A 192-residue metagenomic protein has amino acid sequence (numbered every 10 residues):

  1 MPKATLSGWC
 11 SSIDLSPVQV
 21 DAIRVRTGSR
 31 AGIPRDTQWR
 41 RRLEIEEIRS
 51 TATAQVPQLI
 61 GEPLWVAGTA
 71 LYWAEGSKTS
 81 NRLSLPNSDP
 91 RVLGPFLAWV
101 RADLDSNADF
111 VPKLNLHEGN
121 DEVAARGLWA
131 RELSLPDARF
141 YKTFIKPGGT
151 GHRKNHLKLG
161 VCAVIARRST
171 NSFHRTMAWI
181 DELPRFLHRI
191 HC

Functional and structural regions predicted by a protein language model:
P2-G28: Short, solvent-exposed alpha-helical "recognition" segments
S12-S16, A102, R131: A short linear boundary/processing microfeature
D14, A74-K78, N120: Short alpha-helix boundary/capping elements
G32-F96: Helix-turn-helix/homeodomain-like alpha-helical modules used for DNA recognition and transcription-factor dimerization
P63, L104-F110, P136-R139: Short, structured loop/turn "capping" segments at alpha-beta junctions
Y72-G76, V100-D105, G151-H156: Short, flexible, solvent-exposed loop/turn segments with mixed acidic/basic and small polar residues
P86-N120: Mid-length scaffold segments of soluble, non-membrane domains
L116-C192: C-terminal regulatory/effector modules of DNA-binding transcriptional regulators
